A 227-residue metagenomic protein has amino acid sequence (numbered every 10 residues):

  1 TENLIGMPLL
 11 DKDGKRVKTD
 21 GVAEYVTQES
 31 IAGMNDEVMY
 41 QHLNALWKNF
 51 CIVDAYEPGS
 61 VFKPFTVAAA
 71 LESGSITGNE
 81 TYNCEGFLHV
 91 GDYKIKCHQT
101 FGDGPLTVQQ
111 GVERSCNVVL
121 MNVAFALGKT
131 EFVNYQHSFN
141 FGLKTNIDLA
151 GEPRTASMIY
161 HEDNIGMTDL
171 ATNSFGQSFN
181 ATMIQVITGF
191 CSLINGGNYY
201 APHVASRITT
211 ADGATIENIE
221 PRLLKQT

Functional and structural regions predicted by a protein language model:
T1-S60, F65-T227: Beta-lactam-recognizing serine transpeptidase/beta-lactamase-like catalytic domain environment
